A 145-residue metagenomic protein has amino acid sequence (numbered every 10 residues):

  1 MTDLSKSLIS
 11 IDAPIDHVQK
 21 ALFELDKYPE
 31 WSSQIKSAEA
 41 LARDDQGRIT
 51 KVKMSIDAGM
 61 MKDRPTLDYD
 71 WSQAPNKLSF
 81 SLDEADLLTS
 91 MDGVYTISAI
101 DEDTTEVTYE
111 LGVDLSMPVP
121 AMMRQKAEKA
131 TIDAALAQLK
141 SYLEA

Functional and structural regions predicted by a protein language model:
M1-G47, A134: Hydrophobic ligand-binding cavity/cleft-lining segments
T2-S10, I49-K51, R64-T66, K77 (+2 more regions): Intrinsic-disorder/low-complexity, polar/charged segments enriched in Ser/Thr/Lys/Arg/Asp/Glu/Gln
L8, E39-A40, D68-D70, D92-T96: Short, surface-exposed charged micro-motifs
I11, I56, W71, L111-V113: Hydrophobic beta-strand positions in extracellular immunoglobulin-like domains
P14, D45-G47, A74, I100-T104: Short strand-connecting beta-turns/loops that link adjacent beta-strands
V18-L22, Y28, V52, Y69 (+3 more regions): Hydrophobic pocket/interface hotspot
P29, E39-A85, A134-A145: Glycine-rich portal/gate segments that line the openings of hydrophobic small-molecule binding cavities
L82-A134: Beta-strand/loop substructures that line and gate deep hydrophobic ligand-binding cavities in soluble
